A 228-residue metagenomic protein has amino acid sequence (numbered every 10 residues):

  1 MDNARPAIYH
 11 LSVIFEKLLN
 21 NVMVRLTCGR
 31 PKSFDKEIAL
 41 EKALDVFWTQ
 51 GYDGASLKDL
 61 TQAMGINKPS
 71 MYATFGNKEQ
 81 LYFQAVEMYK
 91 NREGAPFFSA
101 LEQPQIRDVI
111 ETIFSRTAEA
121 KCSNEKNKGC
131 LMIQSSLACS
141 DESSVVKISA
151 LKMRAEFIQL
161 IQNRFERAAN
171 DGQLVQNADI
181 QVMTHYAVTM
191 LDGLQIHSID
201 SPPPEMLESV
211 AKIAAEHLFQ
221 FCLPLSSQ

Functional and structural regions predicted by a protein language model:
D2-L26, F114-E119, A155-Q159, N163-R167 (+3 more regions): C-terminal peripheral helix-coil segments that are non-catalytic and often amphipathic
V24, I38, V46-Q80, Q84: Helix-turn-helix
D35-L44, L60, A85-Y89, E93 (+1 more regions): Generic hydrophobic, amphipathic alpha-helix propensity
Q84, F98-K128, I180-A187: Hydrophobic alpha-helical connector segments
P104, D108, S144-N170, V182: Amphipathic alpha-helical packing segments from all-alpha helical-bundle domains
I110, N124-V145: Amphipathic alpha-helical segments used for helix-helix packing
K128, I133, A178-H197, V210-H217: Hydrophobic alpha-helical segments that form the core of small-molecule binding pockets and/or dimer interfaces
